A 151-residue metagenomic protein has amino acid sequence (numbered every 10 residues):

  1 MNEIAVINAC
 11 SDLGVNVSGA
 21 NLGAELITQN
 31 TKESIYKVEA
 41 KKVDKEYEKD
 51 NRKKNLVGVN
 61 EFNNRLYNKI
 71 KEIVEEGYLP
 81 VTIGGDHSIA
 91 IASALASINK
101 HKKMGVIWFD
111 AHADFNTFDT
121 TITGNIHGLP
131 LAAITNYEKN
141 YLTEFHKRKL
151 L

Functional and structural regions predicted by a protein language model:
N2-L151: Conserved alpha-helical scaffold segments that buttress catalytic/binding sites
